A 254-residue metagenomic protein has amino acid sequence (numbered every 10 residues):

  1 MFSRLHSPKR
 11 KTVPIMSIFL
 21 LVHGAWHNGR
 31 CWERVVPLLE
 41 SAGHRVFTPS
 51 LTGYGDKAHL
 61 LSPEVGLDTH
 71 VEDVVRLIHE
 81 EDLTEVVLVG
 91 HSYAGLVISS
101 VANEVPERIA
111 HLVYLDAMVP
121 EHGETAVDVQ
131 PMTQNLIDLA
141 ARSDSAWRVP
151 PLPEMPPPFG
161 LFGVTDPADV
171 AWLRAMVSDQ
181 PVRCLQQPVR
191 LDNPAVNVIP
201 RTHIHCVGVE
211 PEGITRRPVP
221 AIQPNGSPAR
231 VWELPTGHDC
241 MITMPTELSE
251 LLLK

Functional and structural regions predicted by a protein language model:
S17-A58: Conserved HGGG/HGGXW glycine-rich cap/lid loop of the alpha/beta-hydrolase fold
R45, L51-V87, N103-E104, A126-P131: Active-site loop/oxyanion-hole signature of alpha/beta-hydrolase fold enzymes
G90, A94, I98: Gly/Ala-rich beta-loop-alpha elbow adjacent to hydrolase catalytic centers
N103, R108-I109, V113-E154, C184-L185 (+1 more regions): Flexible "cap/lid" loop of the alpha/beta hydrolase fold
A175-P194: Active-site nucleophile elbow and catalytic-triad environment of alpha/beta-hydrolase enzymes
V207-P235, D239-I242: Conserved loop-alpha-helix segment in the C-terminal half of the alpha/beta-hydrolase fold that carries the catalytic
I242-K254: Post-His helix in hydrolase/transferase enzymes
